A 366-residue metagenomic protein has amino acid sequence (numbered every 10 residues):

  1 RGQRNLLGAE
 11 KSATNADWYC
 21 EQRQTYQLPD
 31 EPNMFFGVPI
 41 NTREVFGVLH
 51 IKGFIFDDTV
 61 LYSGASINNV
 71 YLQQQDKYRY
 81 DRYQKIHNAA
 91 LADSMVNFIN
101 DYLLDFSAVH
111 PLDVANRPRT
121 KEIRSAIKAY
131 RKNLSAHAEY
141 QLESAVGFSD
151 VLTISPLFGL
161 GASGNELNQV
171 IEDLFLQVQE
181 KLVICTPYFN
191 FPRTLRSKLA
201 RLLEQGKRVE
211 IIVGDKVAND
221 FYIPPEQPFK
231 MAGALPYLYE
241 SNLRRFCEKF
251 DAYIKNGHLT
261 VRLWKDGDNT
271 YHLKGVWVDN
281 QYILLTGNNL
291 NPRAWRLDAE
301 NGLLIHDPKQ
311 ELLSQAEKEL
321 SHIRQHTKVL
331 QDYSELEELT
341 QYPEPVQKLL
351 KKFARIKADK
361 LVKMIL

Functional and structural regions predicted by a protein language model:
R1, V170-Q177, T194-V209: Catalytic-core regions built around general acid/base machinery
R1-V178, V217-D279, W295: HKD-type phospholipase D/PLD-like phosphodiesterase module
F56, S63, C185-P187, I212-G214 (+4 more regions): Generic beta-strand/beta-sheet core signal
D76, Y188-T194: Acidic-and-aromatic substrate-binding clefts and catalytic sites of carbohydrate-active enzymes
F189-F191, K216-N219, N291: Short, catalytically relevant binding-site loops at active-site mouths
L199-A200, P236-S241, T286: A post-motif C-terminal structural segment
A252-L366: Long, C-terminal catalytic modules of enzymes
